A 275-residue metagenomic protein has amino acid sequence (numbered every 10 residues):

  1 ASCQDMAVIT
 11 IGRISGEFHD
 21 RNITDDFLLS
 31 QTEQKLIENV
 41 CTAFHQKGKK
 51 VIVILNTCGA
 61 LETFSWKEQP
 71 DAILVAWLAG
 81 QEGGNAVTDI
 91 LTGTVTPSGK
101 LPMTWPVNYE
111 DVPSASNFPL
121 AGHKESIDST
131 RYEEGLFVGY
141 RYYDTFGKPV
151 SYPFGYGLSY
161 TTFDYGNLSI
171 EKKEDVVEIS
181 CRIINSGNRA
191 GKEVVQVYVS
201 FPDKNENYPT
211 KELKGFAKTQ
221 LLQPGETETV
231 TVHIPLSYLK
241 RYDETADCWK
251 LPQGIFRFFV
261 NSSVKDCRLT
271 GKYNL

Functional and structural regions predicted by a protein language model:
A1-L275: C-terminal non-catalytic regions of proteins with extracellular/luminal or membrane-system context
